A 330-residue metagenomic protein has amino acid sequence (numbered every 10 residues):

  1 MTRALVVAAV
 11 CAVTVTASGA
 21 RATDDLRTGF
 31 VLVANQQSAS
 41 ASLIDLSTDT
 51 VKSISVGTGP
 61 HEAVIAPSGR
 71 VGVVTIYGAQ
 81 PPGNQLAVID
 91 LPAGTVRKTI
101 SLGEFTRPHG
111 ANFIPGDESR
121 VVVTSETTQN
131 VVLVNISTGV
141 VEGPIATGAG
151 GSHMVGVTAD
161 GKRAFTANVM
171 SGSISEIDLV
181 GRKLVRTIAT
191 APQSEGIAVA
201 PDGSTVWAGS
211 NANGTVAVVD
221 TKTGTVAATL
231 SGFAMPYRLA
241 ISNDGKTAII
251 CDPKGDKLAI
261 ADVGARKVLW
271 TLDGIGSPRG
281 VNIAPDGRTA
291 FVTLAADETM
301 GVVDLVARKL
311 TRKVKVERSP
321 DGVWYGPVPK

Functional and structural regions predicted by a protein language model:
M1-V7: Bacterial N-terminal signal peptides that target proteins for export
C11-K330: Predominantly soluble domains enriched in secretory-pathway, periplasmic, or organellar proteins
